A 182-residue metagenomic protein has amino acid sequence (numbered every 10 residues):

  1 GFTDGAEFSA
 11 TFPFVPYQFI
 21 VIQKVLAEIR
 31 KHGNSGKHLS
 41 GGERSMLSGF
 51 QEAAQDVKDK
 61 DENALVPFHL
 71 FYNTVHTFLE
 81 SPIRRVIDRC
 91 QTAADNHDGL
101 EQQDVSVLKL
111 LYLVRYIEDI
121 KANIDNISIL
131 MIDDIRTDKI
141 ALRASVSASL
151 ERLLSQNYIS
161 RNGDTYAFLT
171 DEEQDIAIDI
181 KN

Functional and structural regions predicted by a protein language model:
G1-D104, I117-N123, D133-L142, Y158-S160 (+1 more regions): C-terminal helical "lid" subdomain and adjoining coupling/linker elements of P-loop NTPases
Q103, V107-L111: Short alpha-helical "packing" element that flanks the helix-turn-helix/winged-helix DNA-binding module
I127-L130: A short alpha-helical element within helix-turn-helix/winged-helix DNA-binding domains across DNA-binding proteins
S145, N162, T170-E172: Intrinsic low-complexity, intrinsically disordered segments enriched in polar/basic residues
V146-E151: Short, hydrophobic-biased segments on the C-terminal half of alpha helices that form "recognition helices"
L154-S155: Alpha-helix C-terminal capping/helix-coil junction sites
L169-N182: Short, amphipathic alpha-helical interaction segments positioned at domain boundaries
